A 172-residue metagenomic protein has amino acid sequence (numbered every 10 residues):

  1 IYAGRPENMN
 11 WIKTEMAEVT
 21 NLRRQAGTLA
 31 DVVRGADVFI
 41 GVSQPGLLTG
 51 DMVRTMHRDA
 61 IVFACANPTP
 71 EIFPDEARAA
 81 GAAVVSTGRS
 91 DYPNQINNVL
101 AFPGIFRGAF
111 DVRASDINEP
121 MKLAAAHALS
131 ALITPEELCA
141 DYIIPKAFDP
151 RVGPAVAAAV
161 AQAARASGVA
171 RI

Functional and structural regions predicted by a protein language model:
I1-Q44, R171: Glycine-rich phosphate/diphosphate-binding loop of Rossmann-like nucleotide-binding domains
A3-W11, D51-V53, F73-R78, N97: Short acidic, glycine/serine/threonine-rich loops at helix termini
Q25-A79: Long hydrophobic segments that form regular secondary structure
A64-I172: Adenosine-phosphate binding glycine-rich loop
